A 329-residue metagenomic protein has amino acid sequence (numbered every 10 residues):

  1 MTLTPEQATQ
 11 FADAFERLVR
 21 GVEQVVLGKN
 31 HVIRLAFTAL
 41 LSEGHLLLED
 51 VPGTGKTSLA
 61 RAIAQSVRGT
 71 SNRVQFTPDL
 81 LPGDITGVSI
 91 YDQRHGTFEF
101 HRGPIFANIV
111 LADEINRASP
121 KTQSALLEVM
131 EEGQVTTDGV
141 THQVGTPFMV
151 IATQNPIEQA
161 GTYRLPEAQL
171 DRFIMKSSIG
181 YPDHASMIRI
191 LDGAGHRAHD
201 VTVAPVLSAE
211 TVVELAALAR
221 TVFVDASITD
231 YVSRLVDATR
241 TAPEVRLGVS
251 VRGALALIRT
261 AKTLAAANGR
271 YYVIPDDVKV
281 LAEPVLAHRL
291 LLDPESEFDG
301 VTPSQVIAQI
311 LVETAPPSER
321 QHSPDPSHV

Functional and structural regions predicted by a protein language model:
M1-T2, T9, T239-V329: C-terminal engagement/docking regions of AAA+ P-loop ATPases
A8-L46, V51, D237: Pre-Walker A (pre-P-loop) alpha-helix and adjacent loop at the N terminus of AAA/AAA+ ATPase modules, a conserved
L35-T38, Y91-L111, V140: Conserved alpha-helical scaffold flanking the Walker A/P-loop in AAA+ ATPase domains
L40-T77: Walker A/P-loop
D50, D113-E114, A125: Walker B catalytic acidic pair
V51, I85, T153: P-loop (Walker A) phosphate-binding loop of NTP-binding proteins
S66-R94: AAA+/P-loop NTPase substrate/partner-engagement loops
D92-T97, A118, T122, M130-V222 (+1 more regions): Canonical AAA+ ATPase core
